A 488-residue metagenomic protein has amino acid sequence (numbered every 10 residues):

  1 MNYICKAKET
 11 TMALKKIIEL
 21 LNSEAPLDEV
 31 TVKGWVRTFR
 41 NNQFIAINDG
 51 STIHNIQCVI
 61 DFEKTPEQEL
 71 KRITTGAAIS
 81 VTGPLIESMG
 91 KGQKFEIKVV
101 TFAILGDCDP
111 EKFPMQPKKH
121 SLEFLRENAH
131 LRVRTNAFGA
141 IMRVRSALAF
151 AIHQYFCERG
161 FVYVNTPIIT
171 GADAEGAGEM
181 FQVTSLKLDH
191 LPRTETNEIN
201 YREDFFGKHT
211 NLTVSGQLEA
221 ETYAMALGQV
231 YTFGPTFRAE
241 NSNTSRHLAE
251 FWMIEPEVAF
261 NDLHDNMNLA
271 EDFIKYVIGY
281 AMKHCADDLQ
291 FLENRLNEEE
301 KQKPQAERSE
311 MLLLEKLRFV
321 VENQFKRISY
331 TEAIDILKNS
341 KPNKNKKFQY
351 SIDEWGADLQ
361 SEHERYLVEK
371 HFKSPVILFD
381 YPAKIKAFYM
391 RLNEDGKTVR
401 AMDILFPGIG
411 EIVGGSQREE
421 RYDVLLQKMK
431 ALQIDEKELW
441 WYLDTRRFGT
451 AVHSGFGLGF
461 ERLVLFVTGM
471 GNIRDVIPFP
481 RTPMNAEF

Functional and structural regions predicted by a protein language model:
C5, A13-A259: Class II aminoacyl-tRNA synthetase-like tRNA-binding/catalytic domains
W35, F150-R159, S215-L218, T222 (+13 more regions): Generic, well-ordered alpha-helical scaffold segments in large soluble proteins
R145, L263-E271: Short, charged, low-complexity patches
A174-M180, S185-N200, D272-I404, A431-A451: Metal-assisted phosphate- and nucleotidyl-transfer catalytic regions
G207, N211-L212, M225-P235, L248-D262 (+3 more regions): TRNA-recognition modules of translation machinery and tRNA-sensing kinases, especially anticodon-binding
F260, H264, K283-C285: Inter-helical turn/loop segments and adjacent helix faces that build the functional surface of alpha-helical bundle
